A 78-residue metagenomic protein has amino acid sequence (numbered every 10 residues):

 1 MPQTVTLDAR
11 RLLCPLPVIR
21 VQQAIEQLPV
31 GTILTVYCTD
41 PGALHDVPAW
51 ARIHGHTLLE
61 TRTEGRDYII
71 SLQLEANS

Functional and structural regions predicted by a protein language model:
P2-Q3, T63: Short, glycine- and charge-enriched coil/turn segments that flank and shape catalytic ligand pockets
Q3-A9: Immediate flanking context of iron-sulfur cluster ligation sites
A9-T63: Amphipathic, hydrophobic secondary-structure cores in small proteins
G65-Y68: Short acidic/glycine-enriched loop/turn segments that link adjacent beta-strands
I70-S78: Core SAM-dependent methyltransferase catalytic element
